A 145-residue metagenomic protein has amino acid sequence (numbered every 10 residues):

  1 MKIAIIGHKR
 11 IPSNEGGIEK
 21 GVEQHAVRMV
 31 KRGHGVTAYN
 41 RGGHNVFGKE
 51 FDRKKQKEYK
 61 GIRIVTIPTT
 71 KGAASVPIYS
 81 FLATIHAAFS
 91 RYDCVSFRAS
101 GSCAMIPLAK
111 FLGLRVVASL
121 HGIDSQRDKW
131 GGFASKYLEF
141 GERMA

Functional and structural regions predicted by a protein language model:
K2, H8-E15, V27-A73: N-terminal strand-loop element at the rim of the active site of nucleotide-sugar-dependent glycosyltransferases
G17-M29, A83: Short amphipathic alpha-helix
I18, V76, L138: Conserved donor sugar-nucleotide recognition element shared by glycan-biosynthetic enzymes
Y59-H86, K129-A134: A short, charged, and often flexible helix/loop element on the N-terminal side of the glycosyltransferase catalytic
I85-A88, A134-A145: Membrane-proximal helix-turn-helix segments that form the acceptor-binding/catalytic region of lipid-linked
C94-S96, L108-R127, E142: Active-site proximal beta-strand in glycosyltransferases
F97-S102: Short His-centered aromatic/hydrophobic patch
